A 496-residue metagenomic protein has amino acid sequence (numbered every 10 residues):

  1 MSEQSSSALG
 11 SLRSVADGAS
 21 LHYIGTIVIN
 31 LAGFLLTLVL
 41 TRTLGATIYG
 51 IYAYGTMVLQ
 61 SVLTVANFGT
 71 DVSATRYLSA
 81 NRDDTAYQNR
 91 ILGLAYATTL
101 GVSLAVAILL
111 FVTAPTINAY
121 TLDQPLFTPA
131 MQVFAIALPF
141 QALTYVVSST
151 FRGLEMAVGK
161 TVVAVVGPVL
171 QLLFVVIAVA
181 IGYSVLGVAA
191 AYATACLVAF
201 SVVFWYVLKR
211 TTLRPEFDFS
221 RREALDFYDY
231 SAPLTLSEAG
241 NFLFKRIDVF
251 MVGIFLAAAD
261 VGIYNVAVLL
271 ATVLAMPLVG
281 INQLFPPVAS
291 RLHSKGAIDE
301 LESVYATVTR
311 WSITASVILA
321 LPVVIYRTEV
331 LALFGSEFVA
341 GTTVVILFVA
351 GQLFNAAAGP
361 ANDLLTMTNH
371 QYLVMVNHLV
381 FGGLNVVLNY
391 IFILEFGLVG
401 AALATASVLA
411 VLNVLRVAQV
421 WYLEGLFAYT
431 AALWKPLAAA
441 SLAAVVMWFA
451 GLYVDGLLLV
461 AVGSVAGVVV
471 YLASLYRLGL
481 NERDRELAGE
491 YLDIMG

Functional and structural regions predicted by a protein language model:
S2-G10, G182-V185, A189, V203-K245 (+3 more regions): Interhelical loop/hinge segments that connect adjacent transmembrane helices in multipass membrane
S2-S5, W448-G496: Membrane-proximal transmembrane or re-entrant/amphipathic helices at the cytosolic face
G10-V72, L100-F111, M131-Q132, A137 (+5 more regions): Signature of the first transmembrane helix
D17-T37, A191-A199, V203, V207 (+6 more regions): Transmembrane helical elements of multi-pass membrane transporters/channels
N67-D83, G153, A271-S312, S316 (+1 more regions): Helix-loop junctions and terminal segments of transmembrane helices in multi-pass membrane transport/translocation
A114-F134, V323-A356: Interfacial segments at transmembrane-helix termini and the short loops linking adjacent helices
Q132, V163-K209, D218, Y230 (+5 more regions): Hydrophobic alpha-helical transmembrane segments
F140-V165, I346-F381: Membrane-interface junctions at transmembrane-helix termini in multi-pass inner-membrane proteins
